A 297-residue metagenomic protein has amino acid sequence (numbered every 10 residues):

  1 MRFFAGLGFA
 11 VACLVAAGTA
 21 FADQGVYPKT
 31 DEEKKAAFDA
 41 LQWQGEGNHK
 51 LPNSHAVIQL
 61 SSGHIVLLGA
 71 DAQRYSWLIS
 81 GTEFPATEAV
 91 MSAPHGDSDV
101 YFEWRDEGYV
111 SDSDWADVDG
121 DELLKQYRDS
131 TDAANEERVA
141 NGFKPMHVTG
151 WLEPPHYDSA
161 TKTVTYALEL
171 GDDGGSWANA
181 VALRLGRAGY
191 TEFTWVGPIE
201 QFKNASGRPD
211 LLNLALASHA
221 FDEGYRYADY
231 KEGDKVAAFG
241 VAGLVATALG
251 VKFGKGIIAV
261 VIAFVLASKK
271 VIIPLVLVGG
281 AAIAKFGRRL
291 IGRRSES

Functional and structural regions predicted by a protein language model:
M1-G8: Bacterial N-terminal signal peptides that target proteins for export
F9-A10, A20: Cleavable N-terminal signal peptides
A16-A17: N-terminal signal peptide c-region/cleavage motif recognized by signal peptidases
D23-A56, A70-A178, A228, K235-G250 (+2 more regions): Conserved polar/disulfide-associated segments of primarily extracytoplasmic proteins
E46-Q59, F202-L214: Short aromatic-glycine motifs in intrinsically disordered, low-complexity regions
G63-L68, A215-H219: Short conserved aromatic/hydrophobic patches within beta-strands of well-structured domains
G171-V241: Extracytoplasmic/lumenal ectodomains and periplasmic regions of secretory and membrane proteins
A238-S297: C-terminal single-pass membrane-anchor helix
